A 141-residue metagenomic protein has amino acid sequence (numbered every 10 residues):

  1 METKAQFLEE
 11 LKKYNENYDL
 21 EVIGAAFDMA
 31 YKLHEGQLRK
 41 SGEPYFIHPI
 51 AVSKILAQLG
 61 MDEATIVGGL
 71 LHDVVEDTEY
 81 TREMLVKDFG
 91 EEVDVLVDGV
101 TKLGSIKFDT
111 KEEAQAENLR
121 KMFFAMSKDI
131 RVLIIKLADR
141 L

Functional and structural regions predicted by a protein language model:
M1-L141: Active-site helical microenvironments for divalent-metal-assisted chemistry
